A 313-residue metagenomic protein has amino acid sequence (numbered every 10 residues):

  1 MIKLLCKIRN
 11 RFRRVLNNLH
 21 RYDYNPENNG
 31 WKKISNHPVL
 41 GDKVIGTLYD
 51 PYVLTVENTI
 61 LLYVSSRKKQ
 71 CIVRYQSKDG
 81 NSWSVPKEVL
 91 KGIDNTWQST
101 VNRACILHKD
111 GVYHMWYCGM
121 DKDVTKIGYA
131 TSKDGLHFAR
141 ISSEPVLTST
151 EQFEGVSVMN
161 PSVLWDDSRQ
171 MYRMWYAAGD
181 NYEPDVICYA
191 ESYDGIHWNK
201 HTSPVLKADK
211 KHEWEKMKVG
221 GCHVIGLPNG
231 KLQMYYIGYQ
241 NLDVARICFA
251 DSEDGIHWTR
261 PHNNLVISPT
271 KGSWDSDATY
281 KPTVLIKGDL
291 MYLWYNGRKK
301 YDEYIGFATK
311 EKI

Functional and structural regions predicted by a protein language model:
I2-I313: Carbohydrate-active catalytic/glycan-binding domains of CAZyme proteins, especially the secreted or lumenal ectodomains
